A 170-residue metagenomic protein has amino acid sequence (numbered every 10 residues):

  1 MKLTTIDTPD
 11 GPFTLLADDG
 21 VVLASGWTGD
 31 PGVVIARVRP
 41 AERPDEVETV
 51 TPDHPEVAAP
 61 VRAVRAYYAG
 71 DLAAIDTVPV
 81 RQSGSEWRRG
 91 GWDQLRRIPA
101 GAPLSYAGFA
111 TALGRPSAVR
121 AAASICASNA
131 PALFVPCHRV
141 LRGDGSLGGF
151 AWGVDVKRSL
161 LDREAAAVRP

Functional and structural regions predicted by a protein language model:
M1-P116, A166-P170: Basic nucleic-acid-binding alpha-helical/helix-turn surface characteristic of O6-alkylguanine DNA
L15, V140-R142: Active-site and channel-lining beta-strand-loop segments that bind or position nucleotide-derived/phosphorylated
V119-A122: Helix-turn-helix DNA-binding helix
A127: Residue-level detection of the helix-turn-helix DNA-binding "recognition helix"
L133-V140: Short Lys/Arg-enriched helix C-cap and helix-to-coil transition segments that create basic nucleic-acid-contact patches
G143-P170: …primarily DNA-binding HTH/wHTH and HhH modules…
